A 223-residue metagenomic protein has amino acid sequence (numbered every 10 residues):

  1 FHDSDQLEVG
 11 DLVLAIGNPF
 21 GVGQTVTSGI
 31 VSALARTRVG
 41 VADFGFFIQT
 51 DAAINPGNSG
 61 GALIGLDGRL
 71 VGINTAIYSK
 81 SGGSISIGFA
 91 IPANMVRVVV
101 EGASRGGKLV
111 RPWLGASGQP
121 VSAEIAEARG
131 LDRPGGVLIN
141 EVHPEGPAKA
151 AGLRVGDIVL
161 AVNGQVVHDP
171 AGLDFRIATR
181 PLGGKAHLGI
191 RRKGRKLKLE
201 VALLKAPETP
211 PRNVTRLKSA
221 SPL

Functional and structural regions predicted by a protein language model:
H2-D3, D11, G17, A35: Generic hydrophobic/packing signal
D3, E8-D11, L66, L70 (+1 more regions): C-terminal recognition in membrane/secretory proteostasis and scaffolding
I16-I30, A35-G60, G65-S104, R111 (+2 more regions): Active-site loop architecture of trypsin-fold serine endopeptidases
